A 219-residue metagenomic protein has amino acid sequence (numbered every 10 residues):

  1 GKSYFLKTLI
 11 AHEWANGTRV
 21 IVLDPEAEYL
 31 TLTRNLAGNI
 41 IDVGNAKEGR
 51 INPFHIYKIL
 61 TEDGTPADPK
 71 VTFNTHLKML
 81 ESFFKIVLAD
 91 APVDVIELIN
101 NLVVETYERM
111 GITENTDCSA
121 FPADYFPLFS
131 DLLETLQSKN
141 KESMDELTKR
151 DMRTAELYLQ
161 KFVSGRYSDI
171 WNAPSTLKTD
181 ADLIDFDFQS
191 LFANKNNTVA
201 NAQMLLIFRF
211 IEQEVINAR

Functional and structural regions predicted by a protein language model:
G1-N45: Glycine-rich phosphate-binding loop of nucleotide-binding enzymes
P25-N39, N45-K47, N52-R219: P-loop NTPase motor domains
